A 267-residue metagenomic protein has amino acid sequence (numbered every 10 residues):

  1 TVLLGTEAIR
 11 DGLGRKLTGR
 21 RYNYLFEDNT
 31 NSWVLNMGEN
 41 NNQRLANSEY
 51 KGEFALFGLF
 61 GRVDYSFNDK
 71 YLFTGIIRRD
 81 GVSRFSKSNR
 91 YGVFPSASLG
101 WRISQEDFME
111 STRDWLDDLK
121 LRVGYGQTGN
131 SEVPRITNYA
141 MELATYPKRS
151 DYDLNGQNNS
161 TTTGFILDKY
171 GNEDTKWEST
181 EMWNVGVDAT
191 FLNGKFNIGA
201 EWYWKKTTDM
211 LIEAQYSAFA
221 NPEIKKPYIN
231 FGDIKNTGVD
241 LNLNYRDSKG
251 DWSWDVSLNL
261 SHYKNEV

Functional and structural regions predicted by a protein language model:
T1-V267: Extracellular/periplasmic, surface-exposed regions of secreted and cell-surface proteins
